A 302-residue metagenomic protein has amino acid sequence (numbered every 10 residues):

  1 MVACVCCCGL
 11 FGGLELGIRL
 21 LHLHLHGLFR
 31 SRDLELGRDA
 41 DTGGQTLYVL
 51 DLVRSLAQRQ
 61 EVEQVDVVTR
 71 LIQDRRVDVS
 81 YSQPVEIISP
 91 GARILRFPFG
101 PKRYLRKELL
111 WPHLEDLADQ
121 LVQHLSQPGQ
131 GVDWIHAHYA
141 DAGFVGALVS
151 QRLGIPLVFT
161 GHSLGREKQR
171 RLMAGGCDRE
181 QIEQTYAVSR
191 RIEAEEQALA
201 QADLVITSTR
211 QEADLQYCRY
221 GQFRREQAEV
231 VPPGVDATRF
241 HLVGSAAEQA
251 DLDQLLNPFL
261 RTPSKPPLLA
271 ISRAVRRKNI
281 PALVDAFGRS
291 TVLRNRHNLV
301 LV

Functional and structural regions predicted by a protein language model:
M1-V302: Catalytic cores of nucleotide-sugar-dependent glycosyltransferases that transfer UDP/GDP/TDP-activated
